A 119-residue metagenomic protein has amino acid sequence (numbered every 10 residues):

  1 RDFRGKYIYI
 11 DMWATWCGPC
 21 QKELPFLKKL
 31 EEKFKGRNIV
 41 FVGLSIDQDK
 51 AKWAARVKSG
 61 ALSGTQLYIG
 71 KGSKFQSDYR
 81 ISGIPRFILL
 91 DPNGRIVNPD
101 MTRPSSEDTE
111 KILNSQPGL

Functional and structural regions predicted by a protein language model:
R4, M12-K29: Conserved redox-active cysteine motifs that mediate thiol-disulfide chemistry, especially di-cysteine Cys-X(1-2)-Cys
K6-I8, P85: Alpha/beta-hydrolase fold active-site loops
D11, V42-S45: Short beta-strand segments
G36-V40: A conserved nucleotide-sugar
F41-G43, Q66-L67: Conserved beta-strand scaffold positions in the cores of enzyme catalytic domains, especially in NTP/NDP-utilizing
A54-N93: Short, internal strand/loop/helix patches that form the active-site neighborhood or redox-interaction surface
G83-R86, P92-L119: Non-catalytic, surface beta->alpha helical segment in thiol-disulfide oxidoreductase systems
